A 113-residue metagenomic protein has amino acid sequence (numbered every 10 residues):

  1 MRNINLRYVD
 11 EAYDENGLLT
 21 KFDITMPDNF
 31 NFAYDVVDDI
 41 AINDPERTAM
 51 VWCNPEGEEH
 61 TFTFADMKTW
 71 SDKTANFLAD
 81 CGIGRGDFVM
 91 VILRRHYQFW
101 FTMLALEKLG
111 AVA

Functional and structural regions predicted by a protein language model:
M1-I24: N-terminal presequences and immediately downstream first alpha-helices
R2-Y8, D28-V51, T69: A short N-terminal helical cap/helix-turn-helix that marks the beginning of AMP-binding/adenylate-forming
D23-D28, R95: Active-site diphosphate/adenylate-binding microenvironment
E46, M50-L104: Conserved AMP-binding/adenylate-forming core of the ANL superfamily
E107: Anion (oxyanion) recognition and catalysis
G110: Structured binding elements
